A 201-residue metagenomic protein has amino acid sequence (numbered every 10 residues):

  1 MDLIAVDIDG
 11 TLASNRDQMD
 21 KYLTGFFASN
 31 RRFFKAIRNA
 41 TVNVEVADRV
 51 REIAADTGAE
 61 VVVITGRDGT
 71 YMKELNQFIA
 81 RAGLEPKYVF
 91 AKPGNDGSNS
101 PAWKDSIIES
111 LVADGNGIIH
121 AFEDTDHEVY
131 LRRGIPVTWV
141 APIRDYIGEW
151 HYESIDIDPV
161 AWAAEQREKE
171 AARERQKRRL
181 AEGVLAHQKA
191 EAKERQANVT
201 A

Functional and structural regions predicted by a protein language model:
M1-I8, R16, R167, A171 (+2 more regions): Non-catalytic pre-domain segments flanking phosphatase-related domains
M1-L3, T57-E60, G115-I119, I135: Short coil/turn segments at beta-strand junctions that form active-site/ligand-binding loops
D2-S98: Alpha-helical substrate-recognition element adjacent to the catalytic core
R51-A55, V112, L131: Surface-exposed amphipathic alpha-helices with a cationic face
E74-L75, S100-A102, E149-I155: Short secondary-structure transition/capping segments
N99-V112: Donor nucleotide-activated moiety binding/catalytic core segment of transferases that use nucleotide-activated donors
I108, N116-P159: Acidic, Mg2+-coordinating phosphoryl-transfer loop and its flanking beta/alpha structural elements, shared across
G148-Q176: C-terminal accessory extensions appended to soluble enzyme cores
